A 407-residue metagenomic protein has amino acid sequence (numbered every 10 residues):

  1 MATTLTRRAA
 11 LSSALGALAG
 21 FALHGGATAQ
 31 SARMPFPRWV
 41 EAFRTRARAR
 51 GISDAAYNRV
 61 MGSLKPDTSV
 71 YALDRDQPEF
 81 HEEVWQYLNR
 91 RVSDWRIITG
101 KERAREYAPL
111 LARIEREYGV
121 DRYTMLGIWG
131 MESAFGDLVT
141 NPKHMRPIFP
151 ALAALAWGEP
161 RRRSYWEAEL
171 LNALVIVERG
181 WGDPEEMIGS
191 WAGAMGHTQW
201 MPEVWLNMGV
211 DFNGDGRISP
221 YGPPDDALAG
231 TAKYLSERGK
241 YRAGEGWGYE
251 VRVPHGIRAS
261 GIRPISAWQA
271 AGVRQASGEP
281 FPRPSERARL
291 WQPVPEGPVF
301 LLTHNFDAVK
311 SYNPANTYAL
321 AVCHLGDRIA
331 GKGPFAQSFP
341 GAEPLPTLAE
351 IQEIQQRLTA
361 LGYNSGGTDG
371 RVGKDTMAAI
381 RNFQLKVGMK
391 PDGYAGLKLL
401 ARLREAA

Functional and structural regions predicted by a protein language model:
M1-L18: N-terminal secretory signal peptides and thylakoid transit peptides that target proteins across membranes
T3, A22-R50, R59: C-terminal segment of N-terminal export signals and the immediately downstream linker at the start of the mature
W39-R46, L110, A151, I354 (+1 more regions): A general alpha-helix detector
D54-S285, F300, V309-A321, L325-G326 (+3 more regions): Catalytic glycan-binding domains that act on GlcNAc-containing polysaccharides
P293, P298-H304, P334: An alpha-helical appendage that flanks or caps ligand/catalytic pockets
P346-I351, T359-L403: Short acidic, glycine/serine/threonine-rich helix-capping segments at coil-helix boundaries
E405-A407: Short, solvent-exposed mixed-charge patches
